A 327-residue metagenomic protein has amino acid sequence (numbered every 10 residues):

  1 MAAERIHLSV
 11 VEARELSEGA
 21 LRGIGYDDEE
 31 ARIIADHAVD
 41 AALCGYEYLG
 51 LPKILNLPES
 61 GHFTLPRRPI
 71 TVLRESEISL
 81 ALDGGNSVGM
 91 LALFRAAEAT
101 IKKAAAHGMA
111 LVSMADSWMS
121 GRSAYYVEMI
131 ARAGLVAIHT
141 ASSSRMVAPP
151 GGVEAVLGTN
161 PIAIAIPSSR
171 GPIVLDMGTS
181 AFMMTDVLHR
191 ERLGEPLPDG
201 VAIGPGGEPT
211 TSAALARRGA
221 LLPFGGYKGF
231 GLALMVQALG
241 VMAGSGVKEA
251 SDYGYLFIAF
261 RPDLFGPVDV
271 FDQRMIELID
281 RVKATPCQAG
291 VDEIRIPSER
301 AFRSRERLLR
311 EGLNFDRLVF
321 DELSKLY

Functional and structural regions predicted by a protein language model:
M1-L8, E15-I33, V39, E47-P66 (+2 more regions): Acidic, glycine/proline-rich low-complexity segments that act as flexible tails and inter-domain linkers
E4, V11-L16, G23, V247-Y327: Catalytic-core signal marking the mid-to-C-terminal active-site face
L49-A104: Active-site cofactor/substrate anionic-group-binding motifs, chiefly glycine- and Lys/Arg-rich phosphate-binding loops
A81-S169: A generic, well-ordered mixed alpha/beta core segment in the N-terminal half of proteins
L135-M146, V236-L256: Glycine-rich phosphate/pyrophosphate-binding loops and their adjacent beta-strand/loop elements at enzyme active sites
V147-A214: Phosphate/diphosphate-binding glycine-rich loops and adjacent basic-rich segments that engage nucleotide
R192-V247: Secondary-shell segments that build the walls of catalytic and ion/ligand-binding clefts
